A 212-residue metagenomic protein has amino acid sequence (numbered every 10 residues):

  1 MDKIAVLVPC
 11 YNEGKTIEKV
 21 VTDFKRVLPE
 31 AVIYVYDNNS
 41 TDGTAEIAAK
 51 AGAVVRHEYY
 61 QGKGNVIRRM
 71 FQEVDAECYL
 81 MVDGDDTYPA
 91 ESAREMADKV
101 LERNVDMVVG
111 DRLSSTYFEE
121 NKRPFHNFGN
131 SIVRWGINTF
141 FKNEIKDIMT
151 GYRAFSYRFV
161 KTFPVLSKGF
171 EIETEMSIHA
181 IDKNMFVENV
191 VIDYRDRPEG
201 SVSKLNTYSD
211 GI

Functional and structural regions predicted by a protein language model:
K3-A5, V32, E175: Cell-envelope/extracellular polymer assembly enzymes that use nucleotide-activated donors
N12-R26: Short, well-formed alpha-helical segments that are part of the catalytic scaffolds of diverse glycosyltransferases
E13-T16, S40, K63, P89: Donor nucleotide-sugar binding loop of glycosyltransferases
D37-A45: A conserved acidic beta->alpha catalytic loop
N38, V82-G84: Active-site acidic Asp-centered loop
Y59-E73, A90-F170, D196-I212: Acceptor/aglycone-binding surface of glycosyltransferases and processive sugar-polymer synthases
Y79: Short aromatic/hydrophobic "clamp" motif used to bind/position activated sugar donors
N143-E144, V165-K168, S177-R195: Catalytic donor-sugar/metal-binding loop of nucleotide-sugar-dependent glycosyltransferases
